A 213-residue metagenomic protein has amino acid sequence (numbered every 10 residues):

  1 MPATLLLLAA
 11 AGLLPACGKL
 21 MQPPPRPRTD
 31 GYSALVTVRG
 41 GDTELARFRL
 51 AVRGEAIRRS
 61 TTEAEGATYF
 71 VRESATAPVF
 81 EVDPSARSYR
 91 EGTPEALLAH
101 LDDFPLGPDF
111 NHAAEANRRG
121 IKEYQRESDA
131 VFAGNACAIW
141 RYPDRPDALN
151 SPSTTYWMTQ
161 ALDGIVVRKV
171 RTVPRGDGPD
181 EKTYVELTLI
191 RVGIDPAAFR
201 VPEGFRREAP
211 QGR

Functional and structural regions predicted by a protein language model:
M1-P15: Sec-dependent bacterial lipoprotein signal peptides
G18-R213: Extended soluble regions of mature proteins
